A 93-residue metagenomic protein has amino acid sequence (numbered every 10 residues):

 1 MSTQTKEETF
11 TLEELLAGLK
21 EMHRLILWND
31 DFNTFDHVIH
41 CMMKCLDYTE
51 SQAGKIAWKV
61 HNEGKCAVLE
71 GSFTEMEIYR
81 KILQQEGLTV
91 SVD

Functional and structural regions predicted by a protein language model:
M1-D93: Terminal domain-initiation and capping elements
